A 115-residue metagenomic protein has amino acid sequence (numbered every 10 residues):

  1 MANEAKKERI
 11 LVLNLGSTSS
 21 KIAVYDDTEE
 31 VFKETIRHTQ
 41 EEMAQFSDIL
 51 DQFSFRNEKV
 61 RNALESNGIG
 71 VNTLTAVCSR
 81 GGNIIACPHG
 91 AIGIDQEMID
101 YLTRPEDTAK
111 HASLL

Functional and structural regions predicted by a protein language model:
M1-E8: Extreme N-terminus of proteins, especially the signal/transit-peptide cleavage junction and the first residues
R9-L11, T75-A76: Structural motif
I10-D51: Short glycine-rich, Thr/Ser-proximal phosphate-binding strand/loop in the N-terminal lobe of ATP-dependent enzymes
E29-F32, Q52-R56, Q96-I99: Short, low-complexity, polar/charged sequence segments that are solvent-exposed and flexible
R37-C78: Conserved active-site "lid/cap" helical segment
I69-K110: Short beta-strand-loop/turn "lid" adjacent to the catalytic site in phosphate-handling enzymes
S113-L114: Internal amphipathic helical hairpin motif
